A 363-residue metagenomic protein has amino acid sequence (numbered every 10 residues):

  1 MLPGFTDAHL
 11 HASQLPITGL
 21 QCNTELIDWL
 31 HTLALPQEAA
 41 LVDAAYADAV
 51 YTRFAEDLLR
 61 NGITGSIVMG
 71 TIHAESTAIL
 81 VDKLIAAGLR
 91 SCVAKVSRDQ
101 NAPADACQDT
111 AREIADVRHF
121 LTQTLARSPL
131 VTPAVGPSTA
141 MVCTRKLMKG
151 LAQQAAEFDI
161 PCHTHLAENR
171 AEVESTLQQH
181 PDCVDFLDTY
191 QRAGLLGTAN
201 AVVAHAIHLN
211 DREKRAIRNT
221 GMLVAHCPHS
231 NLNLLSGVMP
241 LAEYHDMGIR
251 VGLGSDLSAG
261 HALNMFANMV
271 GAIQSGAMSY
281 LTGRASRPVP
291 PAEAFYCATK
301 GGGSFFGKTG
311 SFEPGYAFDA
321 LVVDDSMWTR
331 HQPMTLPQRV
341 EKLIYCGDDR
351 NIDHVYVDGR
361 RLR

Functional and structural regions predicted by a protein language model:
P3-L15, P161-R170: Histidine-centered catalytic micro-motifs
H9, I17, G62, L84 (+12 more regions): Divalent metal-coordination and catalytic microenvironments
P16-A47, K95, Q100-T110, N169-T198 (+2 more regions): Active-site gating loops and adjacent loop-to-helix segments of metal-dependent hydrolytic enzymes
T18-L89, E113-R127: Alpha-helical scaffold segments that flank or form the walls of functional sites
E75-I207, R212: Metal-coordinating catalytic core of metallo-dependent amide/deamination hydrolases
R192-T198, A242-M327: His/Asp/Glu-enriched, well-ordered alpha-helical/loop segment that forms or immediately abuts the divalent-metal
L209, E213-M222, C227-L232: Long hydrophobic segments that form regular secondary structure
A317-R363: C-terminal cap of metal-dependent C-N hydrolases
